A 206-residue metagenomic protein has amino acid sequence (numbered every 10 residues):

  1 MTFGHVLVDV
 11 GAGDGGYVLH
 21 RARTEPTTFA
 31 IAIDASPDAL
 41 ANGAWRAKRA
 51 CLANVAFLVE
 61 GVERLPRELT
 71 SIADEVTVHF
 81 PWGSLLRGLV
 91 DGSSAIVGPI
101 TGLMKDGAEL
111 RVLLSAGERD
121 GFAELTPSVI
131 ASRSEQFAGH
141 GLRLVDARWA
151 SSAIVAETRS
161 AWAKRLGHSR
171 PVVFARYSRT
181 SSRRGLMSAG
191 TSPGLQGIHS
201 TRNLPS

Functional and structural regions predicted by a protein language model:
G11-G15: Class I SAM-dependent methyltransferase "Motif I" SAM/SAH-binding loop
S36: Conserved SAM/SAH-binding beta-strand->alpha-helix loop
G43-A44: Conserved SAM-binding loop
C51-V62: Conserved SAM-binding strand-loop segment of SAM-dependent methyltransferases
E63-E75: A short acidic, Gly/Pro-enriched loop at the edge of an enzyme's catalytic core that lines a small-molecule cofactor
G92-D106: A short glycine-rich, Lys/Arg-flanked "PGG" loop and its adjoining helix->strand segment in the class I
G107-L114: Conserved beta-strand signature within the Rossmann-like core of class I S-adenosyl-L-methionine
F122-P205: Class I S-adenosyl-L-methionine
